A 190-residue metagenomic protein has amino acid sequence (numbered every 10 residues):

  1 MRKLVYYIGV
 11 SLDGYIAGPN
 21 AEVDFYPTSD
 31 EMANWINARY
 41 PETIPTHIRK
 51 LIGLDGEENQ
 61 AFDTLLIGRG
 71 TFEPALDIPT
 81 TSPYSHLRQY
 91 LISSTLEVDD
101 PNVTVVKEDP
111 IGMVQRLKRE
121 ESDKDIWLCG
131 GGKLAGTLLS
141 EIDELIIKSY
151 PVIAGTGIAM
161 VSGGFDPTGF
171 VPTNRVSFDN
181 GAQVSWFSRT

Functional and structural regions predicted by a protein language model:
M1-T190: Enzymes that bind and transform nitrogen-containing heteroaromatic metabolites
